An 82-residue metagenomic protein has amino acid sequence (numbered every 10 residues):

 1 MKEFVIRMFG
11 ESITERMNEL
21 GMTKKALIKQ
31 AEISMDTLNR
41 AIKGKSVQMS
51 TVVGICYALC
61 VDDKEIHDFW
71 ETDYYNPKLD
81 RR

Functional and structural regions predicted by a protein language model:
M1, R81-R82: Short intrinsically disordered terminal tails
M1-A26: A short, Lys/Arg-rich alpha-helix, primarily the initiator
S12, T23, Q48-T51, E65: Residues that mark the N-terminal boundary/hinge immediately upstream of a DNA-recognition element
N18, E32, K43, Y57 (+1 more regions): Residue-level detection of the helix-turn-helix DNA-binding "recognition helix"
E19-R40: Short alpha-helical DNA-recognition segment
R40, G44-Y57: Short, basic-rich loop-to-helix N-cap that marks the start of a DNA-contacting helix
C60-D80: Short C-terminal boundary/hinge segments that cap the last helix of small helical domains
